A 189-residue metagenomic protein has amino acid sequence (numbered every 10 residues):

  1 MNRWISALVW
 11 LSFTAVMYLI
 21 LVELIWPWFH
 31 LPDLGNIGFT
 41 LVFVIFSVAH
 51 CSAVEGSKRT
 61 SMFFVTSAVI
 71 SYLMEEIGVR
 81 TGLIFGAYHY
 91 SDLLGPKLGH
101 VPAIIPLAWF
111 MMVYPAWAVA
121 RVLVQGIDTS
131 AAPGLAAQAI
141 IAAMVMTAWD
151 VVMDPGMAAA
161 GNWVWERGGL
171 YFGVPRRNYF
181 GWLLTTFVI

Functional and structural regions predicted by a protein language model:
M1-I189: Aromatic-rich, lipid-facing transmembrane alpha helices and their immediate juxtamembrane interface loops in integral
